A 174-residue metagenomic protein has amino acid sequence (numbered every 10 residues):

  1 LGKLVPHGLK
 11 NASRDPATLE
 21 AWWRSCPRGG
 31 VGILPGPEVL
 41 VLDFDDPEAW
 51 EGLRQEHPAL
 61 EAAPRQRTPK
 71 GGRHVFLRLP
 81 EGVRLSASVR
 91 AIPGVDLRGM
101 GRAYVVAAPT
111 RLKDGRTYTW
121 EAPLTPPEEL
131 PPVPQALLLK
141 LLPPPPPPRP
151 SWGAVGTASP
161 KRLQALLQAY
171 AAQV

Functional and structural regions predicted by a protein language model:
L1-Q164: Conserved phosphate/metal-binding and DNA-contacting active-site motifs used in DNA phosphodiester-bond processing
A169-A172: A mid-sequence, solvent-exposed acidic-amphipathic segment
